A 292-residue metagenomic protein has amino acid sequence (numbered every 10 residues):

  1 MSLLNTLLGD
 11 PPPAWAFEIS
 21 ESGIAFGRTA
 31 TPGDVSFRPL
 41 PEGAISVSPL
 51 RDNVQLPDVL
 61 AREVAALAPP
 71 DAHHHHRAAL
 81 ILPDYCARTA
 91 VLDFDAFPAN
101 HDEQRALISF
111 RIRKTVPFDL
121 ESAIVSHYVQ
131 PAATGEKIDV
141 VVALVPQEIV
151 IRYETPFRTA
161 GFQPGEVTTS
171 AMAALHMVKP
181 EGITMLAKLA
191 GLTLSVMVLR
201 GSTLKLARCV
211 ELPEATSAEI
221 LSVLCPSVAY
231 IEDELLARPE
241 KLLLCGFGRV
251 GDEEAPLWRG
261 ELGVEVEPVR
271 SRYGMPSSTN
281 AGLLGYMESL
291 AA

Functional and structural regions predicted by a protein language model:
M1-A292: Hydrophobic/aromatic-enriched cytosolic interaction surfaces used to assemble or bind macromolecules
